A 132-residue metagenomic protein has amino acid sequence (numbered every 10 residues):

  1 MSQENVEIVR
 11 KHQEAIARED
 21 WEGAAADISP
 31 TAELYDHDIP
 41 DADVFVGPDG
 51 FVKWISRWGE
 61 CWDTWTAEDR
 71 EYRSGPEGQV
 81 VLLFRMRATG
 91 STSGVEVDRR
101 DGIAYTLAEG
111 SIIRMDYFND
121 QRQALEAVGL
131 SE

Functional and structural regions predicted by a protein language model:
M1-E132: C-terminal and inter-domain tail/linker signature
